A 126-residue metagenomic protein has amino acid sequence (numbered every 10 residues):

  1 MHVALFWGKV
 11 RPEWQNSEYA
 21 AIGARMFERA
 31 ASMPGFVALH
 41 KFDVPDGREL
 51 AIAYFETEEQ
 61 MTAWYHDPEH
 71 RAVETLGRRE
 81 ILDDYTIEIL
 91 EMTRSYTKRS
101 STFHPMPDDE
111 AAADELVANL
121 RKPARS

Functional and structural regions predicted by a protein language model:
M1-E49, E58-Y65, L82-S126: Short S/T/G/P-rich N-terminal loop/turn motif that feeds into the first structured element of a domain
I22, V73-E74: Alpha-helical structural motif
E74-G77, I81-D83: Short arginine-rich
